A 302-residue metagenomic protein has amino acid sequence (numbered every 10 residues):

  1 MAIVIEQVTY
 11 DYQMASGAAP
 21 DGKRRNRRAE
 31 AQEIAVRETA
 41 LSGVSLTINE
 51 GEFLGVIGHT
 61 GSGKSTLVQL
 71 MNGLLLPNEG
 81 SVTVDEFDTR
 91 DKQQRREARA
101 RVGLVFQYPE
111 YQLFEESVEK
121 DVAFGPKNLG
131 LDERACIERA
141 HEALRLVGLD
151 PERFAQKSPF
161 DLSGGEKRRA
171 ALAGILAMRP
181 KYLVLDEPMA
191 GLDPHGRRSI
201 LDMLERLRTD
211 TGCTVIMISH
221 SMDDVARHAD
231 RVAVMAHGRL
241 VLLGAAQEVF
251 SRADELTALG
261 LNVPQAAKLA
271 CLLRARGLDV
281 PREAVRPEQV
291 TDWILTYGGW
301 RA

Functional and structural regions predicted by a protein language model:
I57-H59: The feature captures the beta-strand-to-loop junction immediately N-terminal to the Walker
N72: Helix-to-loop junction immediately C-terminal to a conserved catalytic motif
S81-E97: ABC ATPase NBD Q-loop/coupling interface
S158-L162, E166: Conserved ABC ATPase signature
R179: Conserved catalytic motifs of ABC-family nucleotide-binding domains
L183-D186: Catalytic Walker B motif of ABC-type/P-loop ATPase nucleotide-binding domains
